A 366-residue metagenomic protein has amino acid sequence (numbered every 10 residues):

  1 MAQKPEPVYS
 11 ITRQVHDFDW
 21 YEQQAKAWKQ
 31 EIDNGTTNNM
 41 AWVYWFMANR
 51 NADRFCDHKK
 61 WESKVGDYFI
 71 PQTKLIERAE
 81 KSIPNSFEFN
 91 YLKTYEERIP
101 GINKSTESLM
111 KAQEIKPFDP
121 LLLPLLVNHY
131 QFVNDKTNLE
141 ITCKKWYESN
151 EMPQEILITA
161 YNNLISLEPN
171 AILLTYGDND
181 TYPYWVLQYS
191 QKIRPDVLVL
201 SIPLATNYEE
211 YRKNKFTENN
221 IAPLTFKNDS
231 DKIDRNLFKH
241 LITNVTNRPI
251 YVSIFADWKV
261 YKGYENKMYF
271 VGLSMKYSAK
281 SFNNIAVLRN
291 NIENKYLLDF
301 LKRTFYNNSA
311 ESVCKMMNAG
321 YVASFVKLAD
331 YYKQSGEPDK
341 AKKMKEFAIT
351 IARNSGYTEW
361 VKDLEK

Functional and structural regions predicted by a protein language model:
M1-P169, Y189-K366: ER/secretory pathway lumenal C-terminal domains and tails of membrane proteins involved in glycoprotein biogenesis
E155, D178-N179: Short beta->alpha linker loops
L174-D178, I202: Short His-Asn-centered micro-motif
Y182-P183: Phosphate- and divalent-cation-binding pockets in alpha/beta enzyme and binding domains that engage nucleotide-derived
